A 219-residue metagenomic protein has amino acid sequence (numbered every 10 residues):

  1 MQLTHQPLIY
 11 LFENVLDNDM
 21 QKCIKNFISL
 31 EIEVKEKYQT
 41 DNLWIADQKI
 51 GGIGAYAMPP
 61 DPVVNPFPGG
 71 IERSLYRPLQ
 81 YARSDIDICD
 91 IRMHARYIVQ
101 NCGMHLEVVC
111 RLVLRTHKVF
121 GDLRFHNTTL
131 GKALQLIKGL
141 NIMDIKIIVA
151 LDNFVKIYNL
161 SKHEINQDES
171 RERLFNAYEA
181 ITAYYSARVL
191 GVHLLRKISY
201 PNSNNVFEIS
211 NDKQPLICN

Functional and structural regions predicted by a protein language model:
M1-H94, Y200, N204-N219: Charged alpha-helical initiation segments
N26, H94-N101, V109, A150: Residue-level detector of well-ordered alpha-helical segments, enriched for hydrophobic/aromatic packing positions
I32-G51, Y97-M104, R124-K132, Y185: Short N-terminal helix-initiation segments at or just after the protein's N-terminus
G69, R92, R96, Q100 (+2 more regions): Charge-dense, low-complexity intrinsically disordered segments
S74-Y81, N101, V108, N153-I157 (+2 more regions): Amphipathic, well-ordered alpha-helical segments in soluble domains
I88-R96, F120-G121, E169-L174: Short, surface-exposed loop/turn segments at secondary-structure junctions
M104-L151, K156-D168: Flexible secondary-structure boundary motifs
I142-Q214: Charge-enriched, short contiguous segments at helix-coil
